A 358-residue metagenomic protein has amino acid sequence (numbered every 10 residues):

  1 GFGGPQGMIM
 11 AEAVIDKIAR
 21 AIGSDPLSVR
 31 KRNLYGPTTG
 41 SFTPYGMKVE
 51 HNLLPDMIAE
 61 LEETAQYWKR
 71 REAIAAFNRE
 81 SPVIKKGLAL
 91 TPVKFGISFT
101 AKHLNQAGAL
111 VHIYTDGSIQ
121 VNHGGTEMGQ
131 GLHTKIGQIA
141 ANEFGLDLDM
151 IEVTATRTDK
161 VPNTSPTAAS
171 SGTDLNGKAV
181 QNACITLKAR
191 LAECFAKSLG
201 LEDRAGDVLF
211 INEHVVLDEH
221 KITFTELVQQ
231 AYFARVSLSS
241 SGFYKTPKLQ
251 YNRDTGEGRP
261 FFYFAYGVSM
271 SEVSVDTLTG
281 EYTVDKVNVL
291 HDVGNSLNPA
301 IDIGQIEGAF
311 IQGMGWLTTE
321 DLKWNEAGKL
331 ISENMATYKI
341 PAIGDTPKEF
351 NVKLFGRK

Functional and structural regions predicted by a protein language model:
G1, A89-S118, H123, E127-Q130 (+1 more regions): Conserved beta-alpha junction segments in alpha/beta enzyme cores
G1, P5-V93, I97, Q138-K358: C-terminal catalytic domains of large/alpha subunits in multi-subunit enzymes
H133-T134: Conserved strand-to-helix beginnings and helix N-cap segments that scaffold or border functional pockets
